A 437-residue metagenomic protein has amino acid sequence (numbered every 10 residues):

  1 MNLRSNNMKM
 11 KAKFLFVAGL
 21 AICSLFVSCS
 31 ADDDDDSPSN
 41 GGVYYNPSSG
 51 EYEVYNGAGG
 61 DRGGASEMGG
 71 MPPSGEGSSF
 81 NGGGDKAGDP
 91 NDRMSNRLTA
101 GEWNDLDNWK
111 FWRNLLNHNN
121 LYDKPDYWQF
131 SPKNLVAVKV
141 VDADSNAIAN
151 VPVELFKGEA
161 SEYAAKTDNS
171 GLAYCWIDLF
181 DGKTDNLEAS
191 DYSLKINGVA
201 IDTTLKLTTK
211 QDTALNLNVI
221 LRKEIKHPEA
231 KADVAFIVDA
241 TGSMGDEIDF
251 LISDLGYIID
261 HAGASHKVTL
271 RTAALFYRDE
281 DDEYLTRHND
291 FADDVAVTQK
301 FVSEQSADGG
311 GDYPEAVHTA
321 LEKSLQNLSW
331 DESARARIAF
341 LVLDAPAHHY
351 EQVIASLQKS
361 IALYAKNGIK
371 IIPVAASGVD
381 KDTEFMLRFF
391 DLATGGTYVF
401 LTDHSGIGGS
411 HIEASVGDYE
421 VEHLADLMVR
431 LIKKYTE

Functional and structural regions predicted by a protein language model:
L3-F16: Bacterial N-terminal signal peptides that target proteins for export
L15-C23: Sec-dependent N-terminal signal peptides
L25-S28: C-terminal motif of bacterial Sec signal peptides marking the signal peptidase cleavage site
S30-D33: Bacterial signal peptide processing site
D35-A137, V141-N146, E159, I220-E229: Beta-strand-rich domain onsets/edges
P152, S161-W176, T184-E437: Divalent cation-coordinating acidic motifs and surrounding scaffolds that mediate Ca2+/Mg2+/Mn2+/Zn2+-dependent binding
L155-K157: Conserved aromatic beta-strand anchor motif in extracellular beta-sandwich/beta-rich domains
